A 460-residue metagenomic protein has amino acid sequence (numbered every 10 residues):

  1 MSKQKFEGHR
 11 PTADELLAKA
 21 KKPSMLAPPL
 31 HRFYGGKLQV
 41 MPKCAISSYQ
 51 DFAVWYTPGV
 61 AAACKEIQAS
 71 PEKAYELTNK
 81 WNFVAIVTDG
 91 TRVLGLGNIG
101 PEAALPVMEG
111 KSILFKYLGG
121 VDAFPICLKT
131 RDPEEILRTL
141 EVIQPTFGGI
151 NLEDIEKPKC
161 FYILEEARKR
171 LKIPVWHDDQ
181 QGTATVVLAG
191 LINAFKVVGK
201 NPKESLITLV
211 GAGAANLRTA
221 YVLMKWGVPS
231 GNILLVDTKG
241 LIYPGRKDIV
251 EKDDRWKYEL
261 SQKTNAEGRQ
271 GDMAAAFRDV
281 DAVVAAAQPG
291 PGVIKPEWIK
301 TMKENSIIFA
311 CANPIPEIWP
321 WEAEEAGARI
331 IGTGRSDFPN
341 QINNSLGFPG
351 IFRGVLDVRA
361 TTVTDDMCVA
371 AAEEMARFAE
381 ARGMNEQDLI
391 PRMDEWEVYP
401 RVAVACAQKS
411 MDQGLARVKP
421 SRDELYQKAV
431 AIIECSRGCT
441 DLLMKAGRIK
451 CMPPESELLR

Functional and structural regions predicted by a protein language model:
S2-V175, K409, S436-R460: N-terminal ligand-binding/catalytic initiation module
A74-K80, K116-Y117, V142-Q144, R168-K169 (+7 more regions): Solvent-exposed alpha-helices and their adjacent loops that cap or buttress functional pockets in soluble metabolic
L94, P101-G119, H177, T185-Q288: Glycine-rich phosphate/diphosphate-binding loop of Rossmann-like nucleotide-binding domains
P125, N151-D154, V175-D178, L235 (+4 more regions): General beta-strand structural signal in soluble alpha/beta enzymes
I163, L171, G240, P244 (+1 more regions): Terminal amphipathic helices with adjacent charged low-complexity linkers/tails
D178, V198-K200, S306-R422, L443-G447: Adenosine-phosphate binding glycine-rich loop
K257-I330, R335-D337: Rossmann-like adenosine-cofactor binding region
